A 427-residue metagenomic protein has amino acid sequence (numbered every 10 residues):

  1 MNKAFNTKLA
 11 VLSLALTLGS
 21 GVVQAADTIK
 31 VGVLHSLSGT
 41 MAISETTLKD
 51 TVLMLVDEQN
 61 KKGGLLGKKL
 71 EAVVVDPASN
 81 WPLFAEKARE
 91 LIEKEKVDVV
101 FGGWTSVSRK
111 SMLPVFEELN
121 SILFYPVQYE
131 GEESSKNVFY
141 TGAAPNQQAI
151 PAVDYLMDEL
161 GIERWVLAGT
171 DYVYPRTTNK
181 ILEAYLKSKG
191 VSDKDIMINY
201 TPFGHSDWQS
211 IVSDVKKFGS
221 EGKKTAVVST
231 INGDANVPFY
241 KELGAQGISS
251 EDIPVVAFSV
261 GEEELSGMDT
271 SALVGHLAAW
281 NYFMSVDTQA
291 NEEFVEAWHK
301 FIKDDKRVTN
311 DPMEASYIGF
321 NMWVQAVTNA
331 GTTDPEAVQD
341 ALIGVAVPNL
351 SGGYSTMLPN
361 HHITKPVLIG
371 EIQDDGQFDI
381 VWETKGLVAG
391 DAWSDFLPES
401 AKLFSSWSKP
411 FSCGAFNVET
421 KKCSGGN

Functional and structural regions predicted by a protein language model:
M1-Q24: Gram-negative bacterial Sec-dependent N-terminal signal peptides
A26, D50-A72, S188-D193: Signal peptide-proximal N-terminal region of secreted/periplasmic/extracellular or secretory-lumen proteins
I29, A346-N427: Solvent-exposed, acidic/polar segments of extracytosolic/periplasmic ligand-binding ectodomains
G32-T51, V75-P82, W104-V107, D171-R176 (+2 more regions): Extracytoplasmic "Venus flytrap"
I43-D50, G63-E132, T141, Y200-Q209: Beta-alpha junction/loop-to-helix N-cap segments that form part of ligand/metal-binding clefts
E86, E130-G131, N137-Q246, S285-E293 (+1 more regions): Extracellular/periplasmic Venus flytrap/periplasmic-binding protein
L91-G103, F124-P126, R164-G169, G222-G233 (+4 more regions): Periplasmic-binding protein-like
E242-Y317, V327-T333, T384-A415, E419-T420: Extracellular/periplasmic periplasmic-binding protein-like sensory domains
